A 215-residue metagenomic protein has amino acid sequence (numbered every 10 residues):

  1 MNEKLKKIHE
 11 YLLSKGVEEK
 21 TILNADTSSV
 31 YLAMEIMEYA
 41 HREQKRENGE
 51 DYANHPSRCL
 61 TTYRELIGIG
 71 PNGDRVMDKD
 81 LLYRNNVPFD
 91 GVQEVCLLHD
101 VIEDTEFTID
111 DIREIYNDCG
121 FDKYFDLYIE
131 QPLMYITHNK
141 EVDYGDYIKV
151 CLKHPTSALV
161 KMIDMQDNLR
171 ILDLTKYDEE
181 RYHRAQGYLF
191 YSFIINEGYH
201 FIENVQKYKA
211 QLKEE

Functional and structural regions predicted by a protein language model:
M1-E215: Active-site helical microenvironments for divalent-metal-assisted chemistry
